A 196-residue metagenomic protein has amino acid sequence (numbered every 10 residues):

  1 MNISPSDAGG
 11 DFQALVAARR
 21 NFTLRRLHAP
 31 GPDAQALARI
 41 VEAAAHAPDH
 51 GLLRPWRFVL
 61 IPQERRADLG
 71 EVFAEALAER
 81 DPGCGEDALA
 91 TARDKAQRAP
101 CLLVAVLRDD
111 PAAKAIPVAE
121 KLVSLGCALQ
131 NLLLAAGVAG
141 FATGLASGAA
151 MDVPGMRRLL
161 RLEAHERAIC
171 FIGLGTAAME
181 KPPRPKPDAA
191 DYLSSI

Functional and structural regions predicted by a protein language model:
M1-R98, I196: N-terminal amphipathic, basic helical "cap/leader" segment at the start of enzyme domains
L15, L102-V104, F171-G173: Conserved hydrophobic/aromatic beta-strand scaffold that supports enzyme active sites
A44, L103, D109-R158: Small-aliphatic-rich amphipathic alpha-helix that forms the alpha element of a beta-alpha
L52-L53, I116-P117, P185: Short glycine/proline-enriched turns and hinge-like loops at secondary-structure junctions
E64-D68, A74-E75, D109-P111, P154 (+1 more regions): Short, charged/polar surface micro-motifs in flexible loops or helix N-caps
K95, L159-P185: A glycine-rich helix N-cap at a beta->alpha junction
P182-I196: Phosphate/diphosphate-binding glycine-rich loops and adjacent basic-rich segments that engage nucleotide
